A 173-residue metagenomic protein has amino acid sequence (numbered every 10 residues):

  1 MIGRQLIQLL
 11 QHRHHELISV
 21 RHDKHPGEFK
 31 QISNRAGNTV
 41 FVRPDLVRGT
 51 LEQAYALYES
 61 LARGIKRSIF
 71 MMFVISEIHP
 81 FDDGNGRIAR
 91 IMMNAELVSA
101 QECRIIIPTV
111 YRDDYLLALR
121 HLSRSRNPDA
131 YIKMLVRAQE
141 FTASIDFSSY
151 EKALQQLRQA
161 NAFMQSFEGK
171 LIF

Functional and structural regions predicted by a protein language model:
M1-F173: FIC/Doc superfamily catalytic core
